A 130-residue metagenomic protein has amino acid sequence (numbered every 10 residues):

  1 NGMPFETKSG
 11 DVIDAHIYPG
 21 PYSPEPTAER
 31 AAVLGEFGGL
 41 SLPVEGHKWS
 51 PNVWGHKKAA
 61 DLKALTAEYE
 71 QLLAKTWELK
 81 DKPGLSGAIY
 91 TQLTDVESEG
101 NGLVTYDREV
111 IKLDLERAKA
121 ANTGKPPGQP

Functional and structural regions predicted by a protein language model:
N1-V12, Q71: Active-site neighborhood of glycoside hydrolase catalytic domains
G2-M3, D14-P26: Alpha-helical scaffolding within the catalytic cores of extracellular/periplasmic polymer-degrading hydrolases
S9-I17, E29-A32: Active-site regions of enzymes building and remodeling cell-envelope glycoconjugates
Y22-P130: Substrate-binding clefts and catalytic carboxylate motifs of secreted carbohydrate-active enzymes
